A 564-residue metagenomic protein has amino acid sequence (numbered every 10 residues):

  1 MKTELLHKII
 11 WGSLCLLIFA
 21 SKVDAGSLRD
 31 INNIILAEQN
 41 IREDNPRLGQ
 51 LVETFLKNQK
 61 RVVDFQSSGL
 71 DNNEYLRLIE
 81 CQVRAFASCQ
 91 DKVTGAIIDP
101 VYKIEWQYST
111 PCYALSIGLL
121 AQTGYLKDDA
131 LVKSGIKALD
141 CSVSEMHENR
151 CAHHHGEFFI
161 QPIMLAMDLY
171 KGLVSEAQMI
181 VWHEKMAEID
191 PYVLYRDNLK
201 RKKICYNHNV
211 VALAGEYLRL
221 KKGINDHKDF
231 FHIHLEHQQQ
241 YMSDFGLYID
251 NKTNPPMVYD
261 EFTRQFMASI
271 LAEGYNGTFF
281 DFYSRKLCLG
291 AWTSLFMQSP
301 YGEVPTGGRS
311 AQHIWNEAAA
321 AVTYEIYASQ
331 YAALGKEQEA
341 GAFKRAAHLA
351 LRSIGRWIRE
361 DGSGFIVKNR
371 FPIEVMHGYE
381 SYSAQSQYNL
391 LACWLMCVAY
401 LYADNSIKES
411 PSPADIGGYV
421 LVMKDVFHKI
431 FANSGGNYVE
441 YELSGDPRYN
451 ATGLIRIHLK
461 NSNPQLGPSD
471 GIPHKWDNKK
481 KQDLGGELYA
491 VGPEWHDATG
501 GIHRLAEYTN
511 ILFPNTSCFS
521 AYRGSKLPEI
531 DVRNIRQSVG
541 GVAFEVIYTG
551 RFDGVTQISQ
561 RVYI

Functional and structural regions predicted by a protein language model:
K2-A25: Classical Sec-dependent N-terminal signal peptides that target proteins to the secretory pathway
L17, I35-N45, F55-V63, F86 (+6 more regions): Short, flexible helical or helix-coil boundary motifs
G26-I31: Cleaved targeting-peptide boundary
N32, I41-G49, N58-V83, L119-I136 (+5 more regions): Structural helix-adjacent loops and short alpha-helical linkers that scaffold large soluble proteins
A87, D91, G95-R285, Q298-V322: Aromatic-lined, polymer-binding surfaces characteristic of secreted/periplasmic polysaccharide-degrading enzymes
F280-F282, F296-I564: Extended polysaccharide-engagement surfaces of secreted carbohydrate-active enzymes
